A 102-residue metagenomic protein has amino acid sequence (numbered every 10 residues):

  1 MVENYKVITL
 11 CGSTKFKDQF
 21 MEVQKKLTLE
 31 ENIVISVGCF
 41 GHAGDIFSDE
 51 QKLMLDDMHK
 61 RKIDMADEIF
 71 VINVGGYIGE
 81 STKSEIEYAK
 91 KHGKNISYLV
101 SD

Functional and structural regions predicted by a protein language model:
M1-D102: Conserved catalytic or regulatory cores that recognize and/or transform ribose-phosphate-containing ligands
